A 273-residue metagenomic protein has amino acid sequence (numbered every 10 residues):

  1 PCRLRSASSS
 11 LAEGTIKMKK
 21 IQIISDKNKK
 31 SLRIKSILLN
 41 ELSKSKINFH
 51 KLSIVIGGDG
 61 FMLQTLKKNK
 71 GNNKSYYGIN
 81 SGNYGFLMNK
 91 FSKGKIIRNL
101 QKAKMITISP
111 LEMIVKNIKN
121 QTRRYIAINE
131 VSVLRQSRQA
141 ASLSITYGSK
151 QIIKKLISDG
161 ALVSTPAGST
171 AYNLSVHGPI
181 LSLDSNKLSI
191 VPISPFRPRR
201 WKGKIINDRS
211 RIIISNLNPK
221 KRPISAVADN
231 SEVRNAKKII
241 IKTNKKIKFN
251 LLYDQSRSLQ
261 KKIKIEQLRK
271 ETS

Functional and structural regions predicted by a protein language model:
P1-S10: Short, positively charged low-complexity motifs
M18-L52, I56, F61-N72, F91-T107 (+1 more regions): ATP/NTP phosphate-donor binding region
S45-N48, M105, Y125, R135-R138 (+8 more regions): Solvent-exposed alpha-helices and their adjacent loops that cap or buttress functional pockets in soluble metabolic
G58-F61, G82-Y84, A167-T170: Short glycine-rich anion-binding loops that position phosphate/pyrophosphate groups of nucleotides and phosphorylated
Y84-G160: Catalytic core of DAGKc-family lipid kinases
Y125, V133, Q151-I152, W201-S273: ATP/nucleoside-binding phosphotransfer catalytic cores, i.e., glycine-rich phosphate-binding loops
L162-R199: Gly/Ser/Thr-rich active-site loops/lids in small-molecule metabolic enzymes that frequently grip phosphoryl groups
